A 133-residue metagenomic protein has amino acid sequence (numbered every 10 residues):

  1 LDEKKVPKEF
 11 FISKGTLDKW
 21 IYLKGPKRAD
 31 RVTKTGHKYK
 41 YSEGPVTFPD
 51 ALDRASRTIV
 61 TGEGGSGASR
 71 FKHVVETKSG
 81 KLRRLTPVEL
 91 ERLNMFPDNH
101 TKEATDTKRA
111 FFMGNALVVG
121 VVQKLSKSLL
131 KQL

Functional and structural regions predicted by a protein language model:
L1-L133: C-terminal target-recognition/interaction regions appended to catalytic cores
